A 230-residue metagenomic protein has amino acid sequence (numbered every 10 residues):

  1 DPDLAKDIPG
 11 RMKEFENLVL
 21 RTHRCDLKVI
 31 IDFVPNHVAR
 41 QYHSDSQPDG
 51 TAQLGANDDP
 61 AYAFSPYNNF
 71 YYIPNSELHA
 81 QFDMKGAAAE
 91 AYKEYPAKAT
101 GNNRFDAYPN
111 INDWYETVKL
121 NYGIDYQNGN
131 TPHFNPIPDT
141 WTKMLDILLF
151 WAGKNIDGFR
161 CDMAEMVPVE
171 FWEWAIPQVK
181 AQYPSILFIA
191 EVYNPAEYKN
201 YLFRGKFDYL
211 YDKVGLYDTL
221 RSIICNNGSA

Functional and structural regions predicted by a protein language model:
D1-K28: Aromatic- and glycine-enriched glycan-recognition loops and surfaces that form the carbohydrate-binding subsites
L4-I8, N130-W141: Short acidic-aromatic active-site loops that bind/stabilize oxyanions
R11, F15, I137, W141-M144 (+1 more regions): Aromatic/hydrophobic pocket-lining residues that form the small-molecule binding cavity in soluble enzyme cores
V19, H37, S46-Q53, N57-A80 (+2 more regions): Active-site-proximal helices and loops of the catalytic beta/alpha 8
R24, K28, A39-Q127, T131-F134: Active-site region of glycoside hydrolase catalytic domains
K28-I30, L187: Residues at or immediately flanking beta-strands
G123-Q127, W141, A152-I156: Generic detector of short, locally flexible boundary/turn motifs and exposed helical patches
